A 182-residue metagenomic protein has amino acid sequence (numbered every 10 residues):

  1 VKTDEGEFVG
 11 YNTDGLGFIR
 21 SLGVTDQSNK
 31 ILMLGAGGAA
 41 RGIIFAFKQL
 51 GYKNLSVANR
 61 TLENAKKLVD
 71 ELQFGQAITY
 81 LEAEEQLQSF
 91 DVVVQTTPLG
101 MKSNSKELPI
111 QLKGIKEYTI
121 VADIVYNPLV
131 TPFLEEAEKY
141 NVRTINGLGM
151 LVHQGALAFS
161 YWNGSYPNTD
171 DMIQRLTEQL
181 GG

Functional and structural regions predicted by a protein language model:
V1-V24, V130: Phosphate/diphosphate ligand-binding glycine-rich loop within oxidoreductases
K2-T3, E117-T169, R175: Rossmann-fold NAD(P)-binding glycine/threonine-rich loop
R20-V24, F45-Q49, D70, E135 (+1 more regions): Short, well-ordered alpha-helices that flank and scaffold nucleotide-derived cofactor binding pockets
L22, S28-K48: Glycine-rich adenosine-cofactor-binding loop
Q27-K30, Y52, E117-Y118: Phosphate-coordination loops involved in phosphoryl transfer and adenosine-cofactor binding
M33-L34, V57, D123: Hydrophobic Val/Ile/Leu positions in short beta-strands of Rossmann-like dinucleotide-binding domains
L50-L72: NAD(P)-binding Rossmann-fold cofactor-contacting core
Q76-T144: Rossmann-like adenosine-cofactor binding region
